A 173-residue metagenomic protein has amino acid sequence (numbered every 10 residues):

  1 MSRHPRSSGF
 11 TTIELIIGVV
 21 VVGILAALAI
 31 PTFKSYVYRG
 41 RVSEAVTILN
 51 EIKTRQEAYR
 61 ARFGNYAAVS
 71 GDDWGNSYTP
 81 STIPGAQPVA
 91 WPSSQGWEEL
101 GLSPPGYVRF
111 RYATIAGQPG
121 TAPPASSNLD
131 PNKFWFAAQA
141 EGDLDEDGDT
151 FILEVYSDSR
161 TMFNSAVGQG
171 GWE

Functional and structural regions predicted by a protein language model:
H4-V37: N-terminal single-pass transmembrane signal-anchor helix
E14, E44, Q56-E57: Acidic-residue sensor for enzyme active/binding pockets
P31, T47-N50: Surface-exposed alpha-helical interface segments used for non-catalytic interactions
S35-G40, T54-D73: Alpha-helix exit/C-cap motif
Y38-I48: Membrane-proximal amphipathic alpha-helices that sit immediately adjacent to an N-terminal transmembrane/signal-anchor
R62-E173: Periplasmic/extracellular, small/polar-rich flexible segments of pilin-like filament-forming proteins
